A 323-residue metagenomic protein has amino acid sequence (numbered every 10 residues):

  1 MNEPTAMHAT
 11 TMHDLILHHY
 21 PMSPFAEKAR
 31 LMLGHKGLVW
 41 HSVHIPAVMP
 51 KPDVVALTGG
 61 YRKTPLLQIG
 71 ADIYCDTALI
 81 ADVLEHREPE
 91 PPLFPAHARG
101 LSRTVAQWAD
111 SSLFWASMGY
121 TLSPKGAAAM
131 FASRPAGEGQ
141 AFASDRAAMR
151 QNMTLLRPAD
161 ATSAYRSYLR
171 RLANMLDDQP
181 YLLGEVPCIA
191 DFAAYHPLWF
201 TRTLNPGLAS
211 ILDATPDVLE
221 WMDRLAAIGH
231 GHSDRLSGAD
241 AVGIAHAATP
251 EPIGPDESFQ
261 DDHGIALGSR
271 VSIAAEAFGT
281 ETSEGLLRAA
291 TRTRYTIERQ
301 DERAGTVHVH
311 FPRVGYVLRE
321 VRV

Functional and structural regions predicted by a protein language model:
N2-Q140, N152-L156, I265, S272-A275 (+2 more regions): GST-like domain detector, emphasizing the conserved glutathione-binding G-site in the N-terminal thioredoxin-like
H13, L17-F25, A226-L236, I244: N-terminal short leaders/motifs
A96-V105, R146-L155, S233-A248: A short, terminal or domain-edge coil/loop segment
A109-A227: GST-like fold's C-terminal all-alpha helical module
V186, P197, D240-A241, E276: Histidine- and/or cysteine-centered catalytic micro-motif in compact active-site loops
G231-L267: Mixed-charge, Lys/Arg-rich low-complexity intrinsically disordered regions
T280-T282: SH3/SH3-like (including bacterial SH3b) beta-barrel domains that bind proline-rich motifs or cell-wall ligands
